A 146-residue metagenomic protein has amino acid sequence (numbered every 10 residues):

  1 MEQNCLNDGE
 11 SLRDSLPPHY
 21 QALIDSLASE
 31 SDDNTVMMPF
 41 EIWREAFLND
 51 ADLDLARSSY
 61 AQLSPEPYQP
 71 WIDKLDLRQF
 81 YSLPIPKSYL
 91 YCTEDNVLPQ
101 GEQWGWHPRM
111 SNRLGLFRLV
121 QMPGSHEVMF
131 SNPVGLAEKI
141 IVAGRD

Functional and structural regions predicted by a protein language model:
M1-D32, P70-W71, D76, W106: Flexible "cap/lid" loop of the alpha/beta hydrolase fold
E41-D50: Helix-loop "lid/cap" segments that line or gate small-molecule binding pockets
A61-F80: Active-site nucleophile elbow and catalytic-triad environment of alpha/beta-hydrolase enzymes
R78-P84, S111-L114: Short, conserved loop/helix-junction motifs that constitute active-site signature segments in enzyme catalytic cores
L83, Y89-Y91: Short beta-strand/loop motif that positions the catalytic acidic residue of the alpha/beta-hydrolase fold
T93-P123, V142-A143: Conserved loop-alpha-helix segment in the C-terminal half of the alpha/beta-hydrolase fold that carries the catalytic
R118-A137: Catalytic histidine-centered segment of alpha/beta-hydrolase-like enzymes
A137-D146: Short, hydrophobic alpha-helical segments
